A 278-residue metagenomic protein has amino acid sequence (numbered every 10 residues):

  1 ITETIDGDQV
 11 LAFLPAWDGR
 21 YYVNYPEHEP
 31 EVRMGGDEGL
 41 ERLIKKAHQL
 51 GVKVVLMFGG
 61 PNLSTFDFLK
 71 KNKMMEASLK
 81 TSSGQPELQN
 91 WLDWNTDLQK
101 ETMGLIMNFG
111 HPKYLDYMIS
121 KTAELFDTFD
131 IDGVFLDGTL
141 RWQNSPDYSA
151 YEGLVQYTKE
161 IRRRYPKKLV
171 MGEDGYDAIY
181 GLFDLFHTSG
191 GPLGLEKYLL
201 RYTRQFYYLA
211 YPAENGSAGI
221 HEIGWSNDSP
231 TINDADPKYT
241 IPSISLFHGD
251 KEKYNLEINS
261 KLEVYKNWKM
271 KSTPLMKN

Functional and structural regions predicted by a protein language model:
I1, R33-L43, M118-S120, S149-E160 (+1 more regions): Well-ordered, non-membrane alpha-helical segments in soluble/globular domains
I1-I119, F129-I131, R141-W142: Aromatic-lined carbohydrate-binding/catalytic grooves of carbohydrate-active enzymes
E3, K46, L125, I161-R162 (+1 more regions): A general structural signal for short secondary-structure junctions and capping/turn motifs
Q9-A12, V52-V54, D132-L136, K168-V170 (+1 more regions): Hydrophobic beta-strand segments of well-ordered beta-sheets in folded domains
L14, V52-T65, F135-G138, L154-G190: Aromatic-lined carbohydrate-recognition surfaces of secreted/lumenal glycan-active proteins
V32-D37, L63-T65, W142-E152, D177-Y180 (+1 more regions): Acidic-and-aromatic substrate-binding clefts and catalytic sites of carbohydrate-active enzymes
L69-D116, R162-K277: Glycan-recognition surfaces
T122-A150: N-terminal/domain-start segments enriched in small and hydrophobic, helix-friendly residues, covering either
